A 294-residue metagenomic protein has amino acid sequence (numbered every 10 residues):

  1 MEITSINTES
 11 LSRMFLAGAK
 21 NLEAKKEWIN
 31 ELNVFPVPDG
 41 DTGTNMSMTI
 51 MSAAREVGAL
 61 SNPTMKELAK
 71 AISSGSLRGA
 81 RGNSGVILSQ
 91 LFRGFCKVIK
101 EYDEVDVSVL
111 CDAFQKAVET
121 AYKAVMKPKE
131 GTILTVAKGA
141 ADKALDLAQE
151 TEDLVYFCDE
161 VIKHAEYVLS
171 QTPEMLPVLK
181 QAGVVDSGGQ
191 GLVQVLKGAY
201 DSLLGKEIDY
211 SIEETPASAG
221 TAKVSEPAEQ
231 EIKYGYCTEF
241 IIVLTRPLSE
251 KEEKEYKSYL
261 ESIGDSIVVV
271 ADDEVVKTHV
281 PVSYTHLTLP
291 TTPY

Functional and structural regions predicted by a protein language model:
M1-L287: N-terminal loops that bind phosphate or other acidic moieties and the adjacent beta-alpha structural core
H286-Y294: Single conserved hydrophobic/aromatic residue that forms the stacking wall/gate of nucleotide- or nucleobase-binding
